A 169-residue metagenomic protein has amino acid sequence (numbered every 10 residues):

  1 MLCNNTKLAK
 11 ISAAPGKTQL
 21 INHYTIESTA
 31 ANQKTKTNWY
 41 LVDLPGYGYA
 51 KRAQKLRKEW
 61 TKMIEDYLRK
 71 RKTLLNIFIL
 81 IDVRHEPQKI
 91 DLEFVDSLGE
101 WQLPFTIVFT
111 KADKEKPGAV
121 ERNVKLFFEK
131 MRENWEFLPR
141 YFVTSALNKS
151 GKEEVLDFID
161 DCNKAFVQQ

Functional and structural regions predicted by a protein language model:
M1-K51, K164-Q169: Conserved G1/Walker A P-loop phosphate-binding module
L2-T6, L68, I159: Hydrophobic aliphatic residues
P15-T18, S28-T35, L68-L74, S97-W101 (+1 more regions): Conserved catalytic network of the ASCE P-loop NTPase/AAA+ motor domain
L44-Y47, V83-R84, K111-A112: Conserved Walker B
Y47-R57, D113-K116: Flexible beta-alpha connector loops of hexameric P-loop NTPases
L56-R84, D96-V108: Inter-motif core of Ras-like GTPase G domains
V83-Q102, V120-F127: Conserved catalytic-core segment of NTP-binding enzymes
K114-Q169: Canonical P-loop GTPase G-domain recognition
